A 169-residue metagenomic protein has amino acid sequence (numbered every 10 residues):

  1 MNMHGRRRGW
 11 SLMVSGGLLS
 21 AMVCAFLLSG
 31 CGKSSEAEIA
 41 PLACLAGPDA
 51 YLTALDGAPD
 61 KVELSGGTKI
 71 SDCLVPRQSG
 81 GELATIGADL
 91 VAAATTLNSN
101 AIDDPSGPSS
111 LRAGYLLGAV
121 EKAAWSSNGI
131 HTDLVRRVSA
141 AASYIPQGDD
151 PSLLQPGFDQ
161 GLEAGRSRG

Functional and structural regions predicted by a protein language model:
M1-C31: Sec-dependent bacterial lipoprotein signal peptides
R8, V14-S15, V23-C24, S79 (+3 more regions): Terminal low-complexity, poorly structured segments
L18-S20, K61, D104: Generic detector of short alpha-helix boundary/capping microenvironments and adjacent low-complexity segments
C31-T95, G165-G169: Extracytoplasmic low-complexity, Pro/Thr/Ser/Ala/Gly-rich segments that lie immediately after a secretion/anchoring
A94-G169: Extracytosolic low-complexity repeat regions of secreted or lipid-anchored proteins
